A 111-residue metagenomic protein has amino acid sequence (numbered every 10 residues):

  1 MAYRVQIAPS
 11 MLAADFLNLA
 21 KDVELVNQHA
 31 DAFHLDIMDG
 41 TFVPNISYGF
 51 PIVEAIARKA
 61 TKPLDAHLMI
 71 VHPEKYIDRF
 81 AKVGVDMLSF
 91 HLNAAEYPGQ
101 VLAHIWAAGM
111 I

Functional and structural regions predicted by a protein language model:
M1-S89, N93-Q100, H104-M110: Conserved N-terminal beta1-alpha1 strand-loop-helix module at the mouth
